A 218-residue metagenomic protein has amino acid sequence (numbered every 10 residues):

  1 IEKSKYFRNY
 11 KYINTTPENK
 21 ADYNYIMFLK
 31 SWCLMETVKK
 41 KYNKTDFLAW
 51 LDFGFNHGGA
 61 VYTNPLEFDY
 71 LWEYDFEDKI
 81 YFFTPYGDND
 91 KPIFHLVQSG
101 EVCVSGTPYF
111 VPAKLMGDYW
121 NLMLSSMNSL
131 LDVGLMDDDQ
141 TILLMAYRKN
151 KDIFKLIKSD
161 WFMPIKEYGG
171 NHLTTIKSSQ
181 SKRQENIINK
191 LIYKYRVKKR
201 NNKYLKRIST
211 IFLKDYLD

Functional and structural regions predicted by a protein language model:
I1-K41: Active-site-proximal specificity loops/subdomain of glycosyltransferases
N24-E36, T141-K149, K214: Short, hydrophobic/amphipathic alpha-helical patches that form generic packing surfaces within helical domains
I26-Y81: GT-A fold catalytic core of metal-dependent nucleotide-sugar glycosyltransferases, centered on the diacidic
T37, F83-Y86, P112-K114, A146: Structured loops at beta-to-helix junctions and adjacent beta-edge loops in soluble globular domains
H57-V61, V97-E185: Catalytic core and acceptor-binding pocket of nucleotide-sugar-dependent glycosyltransferases
F68, F94-L96: Eukaryotic intrinsically disordered and solvent-exposed regulatory patches
I80-I93: Short beta-strand-to-loop element that shapes/binds the nucleotide-sugar donor at the catalytic cleft/hinge
N171-D218: Membrane-proximal basic amphipathic "stem/tether" segments
